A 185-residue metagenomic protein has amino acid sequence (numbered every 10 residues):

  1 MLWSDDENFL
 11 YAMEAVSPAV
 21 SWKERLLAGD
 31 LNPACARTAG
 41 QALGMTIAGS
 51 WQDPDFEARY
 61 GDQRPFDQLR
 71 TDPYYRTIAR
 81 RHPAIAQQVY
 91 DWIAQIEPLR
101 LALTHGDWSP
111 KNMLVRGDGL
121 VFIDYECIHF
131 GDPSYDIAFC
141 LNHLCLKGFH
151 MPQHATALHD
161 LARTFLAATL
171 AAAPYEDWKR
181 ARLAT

Functional and structural regions predicted by a protein language model:
M1-P54: ATP-binding pocket architecture of kinase catalytic cores
A19-V20, H129, G148: Feature marks short, surface-exposed loop/turn motifs that line or immediately flank catalytic pockets and channel
L31-T38, R81-A84, A157-L161: Soluble or luminal CAZymes and related metallo-dependent hydrolases
T38-M45, L103, F139, T164 (+1 more regions): Alpha-helical elements of Rossmann-like donor-binding domains used by nucleotide-donor carbohydrate transfer enzymes
M45-Q95: Active-site catalytic-loop/activation-segment of kinase and kinase-like phosphoryl-transfer enzymes
Y90-Y135: Active-site acidic catalytic loop and adjacent metal/ATP-binding pocket of ATP-dependent phosphoryl transfer enzymes
Y135-P174: Active-site activation/catalytic loop segments of kinase-like enzymes and analogous catalytic loops in related
P174-T185: All-alpha amphipathic helical-bundle segments outside canonical DNA-binding/catalytic cores that form hydrophobic
